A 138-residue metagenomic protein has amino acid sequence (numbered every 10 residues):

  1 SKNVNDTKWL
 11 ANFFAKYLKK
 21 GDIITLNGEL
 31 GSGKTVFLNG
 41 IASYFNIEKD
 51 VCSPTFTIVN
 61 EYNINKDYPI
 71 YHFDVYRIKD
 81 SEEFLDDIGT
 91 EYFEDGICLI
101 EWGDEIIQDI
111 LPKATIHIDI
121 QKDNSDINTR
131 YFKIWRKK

Functional and structural regions predicted by a protein language model:
S1-F13: N-terminal pre-Walker A segment at the start of P-loop NTPase domains
I24-L26: Hydrophobic anchor at the beta1->P-loop junction of P-loop NTPases
L30: The conserved Walker
K34: Conserved lysine of the Walker
S43, E82-E83, T90-K138: Short phosphate-coordinating micro-motif centered on Lys-Gly-acidic
S43-C52, I64-D67: Post-Walker A helix-loop "phosphate-sensing" segment adjacent to the P-loop in P-loop NTPases
T55, E61-W102: Conserved nucleotide-sensing/catalytic segment adjacent to the nucleotide-binding pocket in NTP-handling enzymes
